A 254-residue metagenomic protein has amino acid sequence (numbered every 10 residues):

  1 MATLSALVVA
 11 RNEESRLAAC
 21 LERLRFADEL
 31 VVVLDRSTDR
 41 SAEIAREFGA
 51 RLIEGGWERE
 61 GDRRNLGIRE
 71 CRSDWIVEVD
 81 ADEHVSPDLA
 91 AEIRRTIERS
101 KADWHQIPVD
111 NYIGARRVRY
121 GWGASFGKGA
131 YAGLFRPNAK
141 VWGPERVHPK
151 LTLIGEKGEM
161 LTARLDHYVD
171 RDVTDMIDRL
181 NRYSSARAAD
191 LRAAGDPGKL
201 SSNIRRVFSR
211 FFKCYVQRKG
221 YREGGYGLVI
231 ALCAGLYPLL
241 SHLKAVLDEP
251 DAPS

Functional and structural regions predicted by a protein language model:
T3-S5: Cell-envelope/extracellular polymer assembly enzymes that use nucleotide-activated donors
L7-F26: Short, well-formed alpha-helical segments that are part of the catalytic scaffolds of diverse glycosyltransferases
S15-A18, D39-F48, D88-L89: Acidic helix N-cap motif at the loop->helix transition within catalytic regions of sugar-transfer enzymes
R23, L30, L34-R46, W57 (+1 more regions): A conserved acidic beta->alpha catalytic loop
F26, F48-G49, R72, I154: Short, structured coil segments at secondary-structure junctions
A42-E70: Conserved donor nucleotide-binding strand/loop of the catalytic core
D62-I68, W75, V79, S86-S254: Catalytic-site signature of metal-activated, phosphate-bearing donor transferases, centered on the GT-A/GT-A-like
